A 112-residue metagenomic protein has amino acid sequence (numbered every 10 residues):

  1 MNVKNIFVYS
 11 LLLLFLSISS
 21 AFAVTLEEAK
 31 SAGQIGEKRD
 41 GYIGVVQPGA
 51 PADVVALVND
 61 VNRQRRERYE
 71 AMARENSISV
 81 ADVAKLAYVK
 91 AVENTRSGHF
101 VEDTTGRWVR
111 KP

Functional and structural regions predicted by a protein language model:
M1-S10: Bacterial N-terminal signal peptides that target proteins for export
N2, A21-P112: Anionic, Ser/Thr-rich low-complexity intrinsically disordered regions
Y9-S19: Bacterial N-terminal signal peptides
